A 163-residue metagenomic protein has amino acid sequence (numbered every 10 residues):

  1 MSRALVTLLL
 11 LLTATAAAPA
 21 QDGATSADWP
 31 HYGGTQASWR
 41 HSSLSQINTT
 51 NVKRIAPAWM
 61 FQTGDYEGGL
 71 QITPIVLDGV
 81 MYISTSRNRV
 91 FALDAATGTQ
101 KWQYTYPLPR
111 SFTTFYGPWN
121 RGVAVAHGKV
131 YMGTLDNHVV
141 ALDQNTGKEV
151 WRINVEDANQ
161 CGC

Functional and structural regions predicted by a protein language model:
L5-T15: Bacterial N-terminal signal peptides
Q21-P57: Blade/loop signatures of beta-propeller domains
F61-T73, Q103-A124, R152-C163: Extracytoplasmic beta-rich repeat domains
V76-D78, V125-H127: Residue-level detector of Asp-centered blade-edge/turn motifs that repeat once per structural unit in beta-propeller
D94-T97, D143-T146: Short loop/turn segments that connect beta-strands within beta-propeller blades
